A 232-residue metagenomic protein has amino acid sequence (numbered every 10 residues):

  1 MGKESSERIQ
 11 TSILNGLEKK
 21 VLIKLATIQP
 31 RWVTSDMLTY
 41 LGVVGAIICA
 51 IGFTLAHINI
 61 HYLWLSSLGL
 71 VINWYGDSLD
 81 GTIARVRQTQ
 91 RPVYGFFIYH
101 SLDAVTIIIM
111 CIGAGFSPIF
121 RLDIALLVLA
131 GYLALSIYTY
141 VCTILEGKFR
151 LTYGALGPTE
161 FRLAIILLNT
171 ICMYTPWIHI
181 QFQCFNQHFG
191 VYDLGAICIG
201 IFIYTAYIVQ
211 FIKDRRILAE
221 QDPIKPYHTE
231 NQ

Functional and structural regions predicted by a protein language model:
M1-S67, I112-Q232: Hydrophobic alpha-helical transmembrane segments
L68-I112, Y138-C142, V209-R216: Acidic (Asp/Glu-rich) catalytic motifs at the cytosolic membrane interface
